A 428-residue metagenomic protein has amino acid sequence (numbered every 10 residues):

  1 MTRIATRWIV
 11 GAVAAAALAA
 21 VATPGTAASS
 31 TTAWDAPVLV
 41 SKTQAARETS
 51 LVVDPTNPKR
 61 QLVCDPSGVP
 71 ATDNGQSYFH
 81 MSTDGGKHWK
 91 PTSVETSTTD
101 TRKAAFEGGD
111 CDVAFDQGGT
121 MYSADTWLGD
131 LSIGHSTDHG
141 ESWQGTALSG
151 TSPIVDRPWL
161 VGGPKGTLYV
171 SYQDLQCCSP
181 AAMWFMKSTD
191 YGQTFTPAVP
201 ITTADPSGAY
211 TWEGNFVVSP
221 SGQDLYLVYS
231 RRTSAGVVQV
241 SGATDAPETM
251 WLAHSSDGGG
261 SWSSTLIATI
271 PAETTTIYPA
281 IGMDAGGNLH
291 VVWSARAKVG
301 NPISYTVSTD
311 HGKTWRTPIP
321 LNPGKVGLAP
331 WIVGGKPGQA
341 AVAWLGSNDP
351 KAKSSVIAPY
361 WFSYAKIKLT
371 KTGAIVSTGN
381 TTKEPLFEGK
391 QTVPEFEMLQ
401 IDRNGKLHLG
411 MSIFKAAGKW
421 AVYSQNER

Functional and structural regions predicted by a protein language model:
M1-T2, L18, D54, A114: A general, composition-driven signal for non-globular sequence regions
T2-A28: Secretory targeting and sorting signals
A28-R428: Extracellular, repeat-based ectodomains that mediate carbohydrate processing or recognition
